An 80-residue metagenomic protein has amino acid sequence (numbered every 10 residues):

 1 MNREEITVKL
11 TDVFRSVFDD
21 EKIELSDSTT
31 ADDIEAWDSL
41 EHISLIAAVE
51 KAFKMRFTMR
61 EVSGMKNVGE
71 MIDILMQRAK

Functional and structural regions predicted by a protein language model:
N2-W37, E41-A47, K51-K80: Phosphopantetheine-dependent thiolation modules in NRPS/PKS and related acyl-activating systems
